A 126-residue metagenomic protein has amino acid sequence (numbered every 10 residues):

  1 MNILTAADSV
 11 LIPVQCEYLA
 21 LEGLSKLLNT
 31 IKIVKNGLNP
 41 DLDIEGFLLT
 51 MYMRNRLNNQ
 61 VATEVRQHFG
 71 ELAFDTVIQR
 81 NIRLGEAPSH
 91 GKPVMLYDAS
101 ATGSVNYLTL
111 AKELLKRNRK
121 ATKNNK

Functional and structural regions predicted by a protein language model:
M1-Q79: Conserved catalytic-core segment of NTP-binding enzymes
S25, N29, V105-K112: Short, contiguous clusters of charged residues that form electrostatic/catalytic patches at enzyme active sites, used
R80-P88: Short, glycine-rich, amphipathic interfacial segments at transmembrane boundaries or analogous
P88-T109: C-terminal boundary of histidine-terminating zinc-finger modules
T109-A121: C-terminal alpha-helix
T122-K126: Short, basic, low-complexity termini and linkers enriched in Ser/Thr/Gly/Pro that act as targeting/leader peptides
